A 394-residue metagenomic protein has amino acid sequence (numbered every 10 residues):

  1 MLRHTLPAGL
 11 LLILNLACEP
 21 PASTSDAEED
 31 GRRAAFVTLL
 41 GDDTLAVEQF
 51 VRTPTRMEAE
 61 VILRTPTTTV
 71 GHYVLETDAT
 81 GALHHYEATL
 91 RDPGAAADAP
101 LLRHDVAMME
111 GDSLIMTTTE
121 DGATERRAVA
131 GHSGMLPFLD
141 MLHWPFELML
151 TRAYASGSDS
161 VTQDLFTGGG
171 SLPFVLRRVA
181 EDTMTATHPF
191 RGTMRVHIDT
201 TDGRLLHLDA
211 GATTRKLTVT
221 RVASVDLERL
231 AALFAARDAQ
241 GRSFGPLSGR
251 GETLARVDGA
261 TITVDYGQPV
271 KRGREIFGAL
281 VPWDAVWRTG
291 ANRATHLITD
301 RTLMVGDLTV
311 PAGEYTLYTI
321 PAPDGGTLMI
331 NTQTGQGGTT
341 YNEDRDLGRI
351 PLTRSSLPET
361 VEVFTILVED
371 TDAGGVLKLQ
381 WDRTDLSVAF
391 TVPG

Functional and structural regions predicted by a protein language model:
M1-P7: Bacterial N-terminal signal peptides that target proteins for export
L14-A17: C-terminal motif of bacterial Sec signal peptides marking the signal peptidase cleavage site
E19-P21: Bacterial signal peptide processing site
D26-G31, D43-L45, P100-T187: Solvent-exposed helix/loop surface patches that form functional interfaces
R32-R33, M194, A236-R256, N292-T302: Short acidic, Pro/Gly- and aromatic-enriched capping/linker segments at domain boundaries
T68-D140, T193-R195, A212-L233, A255: Contiguous hydrophobic, core-forming segments of folded domains
L205-G211, V376-W381: Short, exposed beta-strand-loop hairpins at the edges of beta-sheets in extracellular/periplasmic proteins
S243, D265-A312, Y318-G394: Extended, well-structured beta-strand/loop surface patches that form recognition or cofactor-anchoring regions within
